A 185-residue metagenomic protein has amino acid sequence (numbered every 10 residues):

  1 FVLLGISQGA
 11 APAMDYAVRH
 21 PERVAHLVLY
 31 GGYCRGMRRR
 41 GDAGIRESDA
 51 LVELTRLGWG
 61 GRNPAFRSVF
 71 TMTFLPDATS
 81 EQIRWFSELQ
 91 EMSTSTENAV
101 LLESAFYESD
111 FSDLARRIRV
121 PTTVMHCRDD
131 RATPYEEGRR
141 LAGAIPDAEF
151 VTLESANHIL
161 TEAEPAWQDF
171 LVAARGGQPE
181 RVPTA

Functional and structural regions predicted by a protein language model:
F1-R38: Conserved hydrolase catalytic core segment
Y30-E88, T96-E103: Helix-rich cap/lid subdomain of alpha/beta-hydrolase
T94, E108-R119: The feature captures the conserved acid-bearing segment of alpha/beta-hydrolase catalytic domains
I118, V124-H126: Short beta-strand/loop motif that positions the catalytic acidic residue of the alpha/beta-hydrolase fold
R128-D130, S155-N157: Acidic beta-to-alpha connecting loop that harbors the catalytic carboxylate
R131-E137: Conserved alpha/beta-hydrolase "acid-adjacent" motif
A156-P165: Catalytic histidine-centered segment of alpha/beta-hydrolase-like enzymes
L171-A185: Intrinsically disordered or compositionally simple regulatory linkers and C-terminal tails in signal-transduction
